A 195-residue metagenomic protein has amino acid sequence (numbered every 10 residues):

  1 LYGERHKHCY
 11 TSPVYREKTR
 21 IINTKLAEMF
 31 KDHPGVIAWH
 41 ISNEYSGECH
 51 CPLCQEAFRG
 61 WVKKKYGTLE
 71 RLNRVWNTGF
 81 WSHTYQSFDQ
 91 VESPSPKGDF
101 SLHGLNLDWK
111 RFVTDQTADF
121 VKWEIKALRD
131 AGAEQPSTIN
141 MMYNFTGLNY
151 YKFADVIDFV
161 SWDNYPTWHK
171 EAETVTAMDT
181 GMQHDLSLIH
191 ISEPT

Functional and structural regions predicted by a protein language model:
Y2-F159, D163-T180: Polysaccharide-binding and catalytic clefts of secreted carbohydrate-active enzymes
M178-L188: Short, intrinsically disordered, charge-balanced linker/junction segments flanking boundaries in proteins
S187-T195: Residue-level detector of conserved catalytic or cofactor/ligand-binding positions in enzyme active sites
